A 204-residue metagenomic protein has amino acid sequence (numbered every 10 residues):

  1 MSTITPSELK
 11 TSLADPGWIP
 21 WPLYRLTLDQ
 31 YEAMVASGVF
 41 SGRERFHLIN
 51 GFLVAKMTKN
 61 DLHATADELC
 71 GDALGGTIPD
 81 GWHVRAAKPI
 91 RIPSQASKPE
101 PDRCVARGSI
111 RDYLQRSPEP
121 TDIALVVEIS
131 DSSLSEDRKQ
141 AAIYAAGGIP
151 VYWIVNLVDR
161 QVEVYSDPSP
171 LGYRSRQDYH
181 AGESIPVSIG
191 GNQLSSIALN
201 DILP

Functional and structural regions predicted by a protein language model:
M1-P204: Gly/Pro/Ser/Thr-rich low-complexity, intrinsically disordered segments predominantly at protein N-termini
